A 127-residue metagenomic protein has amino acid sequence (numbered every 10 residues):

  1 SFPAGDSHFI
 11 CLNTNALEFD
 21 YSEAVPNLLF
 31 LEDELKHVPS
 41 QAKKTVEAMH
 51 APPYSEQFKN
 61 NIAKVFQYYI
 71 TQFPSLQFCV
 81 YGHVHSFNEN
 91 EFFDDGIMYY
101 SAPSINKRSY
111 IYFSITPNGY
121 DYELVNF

Functional and structural regions predicted by a protein language model:
S1, F9-C11, Y110-Y112: Conserved hydrophobic/aromatic beta-strand scaffold that supports enzyme active sites
F2, L12, Y100-A102: Hydrophobic residues at beta-strand termini and immediately following loops that shape nucleotide-binding pockets
P3, H8-I10, E18-D94: His/acidic metal-ligating clusters that form di-metal
N15: Short beta-to-alpha linker loops that shape the active-site pocket of alpha/beta-hydrolase fold enzymes
F87-F127: Binuclear metal-dependent phosphoesterase catalytic core
